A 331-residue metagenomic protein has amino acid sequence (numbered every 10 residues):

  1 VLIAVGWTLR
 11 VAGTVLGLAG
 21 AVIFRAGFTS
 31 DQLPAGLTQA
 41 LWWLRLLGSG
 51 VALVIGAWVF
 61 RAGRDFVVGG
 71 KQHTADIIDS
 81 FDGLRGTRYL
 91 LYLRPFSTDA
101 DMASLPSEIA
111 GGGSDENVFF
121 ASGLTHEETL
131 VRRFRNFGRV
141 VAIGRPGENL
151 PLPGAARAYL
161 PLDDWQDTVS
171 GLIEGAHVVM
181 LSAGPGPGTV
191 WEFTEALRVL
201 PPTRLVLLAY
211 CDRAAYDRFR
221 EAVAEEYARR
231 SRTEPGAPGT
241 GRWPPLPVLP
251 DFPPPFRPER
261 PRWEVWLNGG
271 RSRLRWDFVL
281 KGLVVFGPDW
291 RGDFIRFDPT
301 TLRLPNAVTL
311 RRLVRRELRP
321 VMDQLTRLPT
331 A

Functional and structural regions predicted by a protein language model:
W7-V15, A21-A52: Hydrophobic alpha-helical transmembrane segments
A57-R157: N-terminal topogenic membrane-targeting module
L91, V178-S182, V206: Structural motif
F96-L105, V179-T189, D212-A215: Short acidic, S/G/P-rich loop/turn micro-motifs used as interaction or catalytic elements
P153-A176, G186-R198: TIR-domain catalytic/interaction hotspot
P185-A222: Amphipathic helical hotspot of TIR/SEFIR-family domains
R220-A331: C-terminal interaction surface of TIR/SEFIR-family domains
